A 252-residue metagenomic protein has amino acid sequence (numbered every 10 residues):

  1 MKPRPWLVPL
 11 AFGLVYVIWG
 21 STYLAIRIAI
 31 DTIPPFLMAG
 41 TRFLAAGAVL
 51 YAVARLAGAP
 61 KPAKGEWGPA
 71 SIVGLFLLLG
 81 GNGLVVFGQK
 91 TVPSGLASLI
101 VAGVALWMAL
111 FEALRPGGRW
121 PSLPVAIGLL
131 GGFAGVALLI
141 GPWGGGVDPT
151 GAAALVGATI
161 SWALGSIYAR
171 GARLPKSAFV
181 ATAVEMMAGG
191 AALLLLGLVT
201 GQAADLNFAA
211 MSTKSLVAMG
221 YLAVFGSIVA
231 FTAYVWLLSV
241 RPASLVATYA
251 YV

Functional and structural regions predicted by a protein language model:
L7-Y16, A52-F87, P124-I127, T150-A158 (+2 more regions): Loop-to-transmembrane-helix transition segments
L14, I18, Y23-A25, A45 (+12 more regions): Hydrophobic residues within membrane-embedded alpha-helical segments of Major Facilitator Superfamily
S21, A25-I28, T32, A45-A63 (+3 more regions): Membrane-interface helix-cap regions at the ends of transmembrane helices in multi-pass membrane proteins
T22-I33, A45, N82-V92, I100 (+4 more regions): Juxtamembrane C-cap of transmembrane helices in multi-pass membrane transport proteins
D31-A46, F87-A105, D148-S161, S212-V224: Structural signature of hydrophobic alpha-helical transmembrane segments
A39-T41, A97-G103, Y168-A191, A223-V252: Helix-helix packing/entry segments at the starts of transmembrane helices
L50, M108-L110, G132, G146-A204 (+3 more regions): Transmembrane alpha-helical segments that form core, pore/gating elements of small-molecule transporters/exporters
L50, S71-V73, G103-F111, P121-G141 (+3 more regions): Hydrophobic transmembrane alpha-helices of multi-pass small-molecule transport proteins
